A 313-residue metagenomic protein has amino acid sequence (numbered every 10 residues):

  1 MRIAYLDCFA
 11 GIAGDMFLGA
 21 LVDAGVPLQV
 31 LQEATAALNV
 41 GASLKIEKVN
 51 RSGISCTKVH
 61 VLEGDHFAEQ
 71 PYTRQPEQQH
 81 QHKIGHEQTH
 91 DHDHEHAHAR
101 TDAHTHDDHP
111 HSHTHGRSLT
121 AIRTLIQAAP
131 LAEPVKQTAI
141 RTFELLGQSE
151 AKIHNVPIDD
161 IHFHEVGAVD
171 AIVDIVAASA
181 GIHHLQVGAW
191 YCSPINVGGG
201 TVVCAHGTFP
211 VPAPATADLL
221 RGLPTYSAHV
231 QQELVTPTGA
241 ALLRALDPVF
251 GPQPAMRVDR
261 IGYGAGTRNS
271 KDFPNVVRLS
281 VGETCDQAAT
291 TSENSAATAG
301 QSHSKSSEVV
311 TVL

Functional and structural regions predicted by a protein language model:
M1-L6, Q148-I161, P224: Short, hydrophobic/aliphatic alpha-helical segments
A4-V22, T124, V135, L145 (+6 more regions): N-terminal loops that bind phosphate or other acidic moieties and the adjacent beta-alpha structural core
G11, V59, D170, L243: Divalent metal-coordination and catalytic microenvironments
D15-V22, Q32, R123, I140-G147 (+4 more regions): Predominant activation on well-ordered alpha-helical scaffold segments within soluble catalytic domains
D23-I153, A213, G222-L223, V230-A240 (+1 more regions): Glycine-rich nucleotide/cofactor/substrate-binding loop typically near the N-terminus or early in the first domain
I122, I126-Q127, S304-V312: Gly-rich Lys/Arg/Thr-decorated short loops/hinges at beta-loop-alpha junctions or inter-strand turns that position
I161-V169, Q232-V235: Active-site nucleophile and cofactor-binding loops and adjacent substrate-binding regions of central metabolic enzymes
V187-T290, A297, S306, V310: Mobile "lid/hinge" segments at catalytic clefts and subdomain interfaces of large enzymes
